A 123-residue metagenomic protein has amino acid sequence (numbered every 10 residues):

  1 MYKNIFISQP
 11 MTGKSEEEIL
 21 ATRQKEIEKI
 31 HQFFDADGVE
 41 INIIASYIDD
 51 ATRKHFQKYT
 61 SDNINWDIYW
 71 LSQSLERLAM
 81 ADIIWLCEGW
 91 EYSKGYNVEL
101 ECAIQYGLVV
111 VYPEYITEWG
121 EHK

Functional and structural regions predicted by a protein language model:
M1-K123: Conserved catalytic or regulatory cores that recognize and/or transform ribose-phosphate-containing ligands
